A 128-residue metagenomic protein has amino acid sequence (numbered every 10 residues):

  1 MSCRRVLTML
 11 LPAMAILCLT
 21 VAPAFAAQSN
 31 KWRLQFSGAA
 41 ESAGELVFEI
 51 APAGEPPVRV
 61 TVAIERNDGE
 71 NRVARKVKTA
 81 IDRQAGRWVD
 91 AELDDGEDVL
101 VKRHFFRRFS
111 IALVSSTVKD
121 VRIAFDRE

Functional and structural regions predicted by a protein language model:
M1-M14: Bacterial N-terminal signal peptides that target proteins for export
I16-A24: C-terminal segment of classical bacterial N-terminal signal peptides
A26-E128: Polar, low-complexity export/assembly segments characteristic of proteins that are secreted or assemble on the cell
